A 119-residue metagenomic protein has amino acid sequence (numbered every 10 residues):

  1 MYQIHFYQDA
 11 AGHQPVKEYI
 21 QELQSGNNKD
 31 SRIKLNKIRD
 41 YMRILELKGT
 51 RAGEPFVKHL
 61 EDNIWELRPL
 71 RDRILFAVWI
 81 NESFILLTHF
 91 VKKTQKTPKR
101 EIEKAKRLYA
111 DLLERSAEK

Functional and structural regions predicted by a protein language model:
M1-R71, N81-S83, V91-K119: Basic, Lys/Arg-enriched alpha-helical interface segments
I74-A77: Short, surface-exposed beta-strand/loop micro-motifs that present aromatic residues
L87: ATP-dependent carboxylate-activation loops
